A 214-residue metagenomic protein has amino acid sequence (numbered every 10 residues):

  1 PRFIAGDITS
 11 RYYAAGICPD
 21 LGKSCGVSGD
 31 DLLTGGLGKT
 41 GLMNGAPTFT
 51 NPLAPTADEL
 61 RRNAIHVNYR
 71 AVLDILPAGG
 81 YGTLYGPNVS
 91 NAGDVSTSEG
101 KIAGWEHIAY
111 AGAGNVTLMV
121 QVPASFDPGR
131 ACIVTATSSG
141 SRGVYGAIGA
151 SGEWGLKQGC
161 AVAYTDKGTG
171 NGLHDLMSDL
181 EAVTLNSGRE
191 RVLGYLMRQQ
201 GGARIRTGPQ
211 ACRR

Functional and structural regions predicted by a protein language model:
P1-C132, A136, S141-R142, I148-A150: Catalytic-loop region of hydrolases
L84, N88, A92-G93, T97-N115 (+2 more regions): Active-site machinery of serine-nucleophile hydrolases
